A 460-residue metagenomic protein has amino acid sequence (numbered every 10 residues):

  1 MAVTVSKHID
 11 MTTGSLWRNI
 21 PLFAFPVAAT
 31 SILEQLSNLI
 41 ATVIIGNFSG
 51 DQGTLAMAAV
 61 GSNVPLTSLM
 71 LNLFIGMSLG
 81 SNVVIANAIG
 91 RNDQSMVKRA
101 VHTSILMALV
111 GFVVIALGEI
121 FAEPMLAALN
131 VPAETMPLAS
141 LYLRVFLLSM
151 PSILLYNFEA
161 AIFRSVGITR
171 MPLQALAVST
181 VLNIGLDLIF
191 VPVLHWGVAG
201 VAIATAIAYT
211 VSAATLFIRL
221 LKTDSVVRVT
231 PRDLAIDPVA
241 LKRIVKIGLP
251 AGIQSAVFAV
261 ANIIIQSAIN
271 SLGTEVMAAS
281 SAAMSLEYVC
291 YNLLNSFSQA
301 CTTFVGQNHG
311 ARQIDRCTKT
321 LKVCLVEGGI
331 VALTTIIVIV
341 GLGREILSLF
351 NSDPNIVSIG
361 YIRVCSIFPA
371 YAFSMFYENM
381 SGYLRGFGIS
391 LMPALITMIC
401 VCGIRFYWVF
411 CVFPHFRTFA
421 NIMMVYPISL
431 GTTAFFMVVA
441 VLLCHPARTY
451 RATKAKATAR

Functional and structural regions predicted by a protein language model:
M1-A24, I85-S149, L182, V193-L249 (+2 more regions): Short alpha-helical transmembrane segments in multi-pass integral membrane proteins
M11-V43, N47-D51, P65-G80, V84 (+6 more regions): N-terminal transmembrane alpha-helices
L22-T42, V145, Y156, S179 (+5 more regions): Transmembrane helical elements of multi-pass membrane transporters/channels
V27, S31, V43, V83 (+15 more regions): Transmembrane alpha-helix boundary and packing residues in multipass membrane permease domains and related
I32, L36-A58, L126-A133, I189-W196 (+5 more regions): Helix-terminus/linker motif at the lipid-water interface of multi-pass membrane proteins
T54-P65, A139, L143, A202 (+3 more regions): Small-residue hotspots at the loop-to-helix junctions and early N-terminal turns of transmembrane alpha-helices
M57-A116, I120, I153-P172, Q266 (+2 more regions): Small-residue-rich hydrophobic transmembrane alpha-helices
I75-S78, N82, V145-R164, P172-T180 (+5 more regions): Short runs within selected transmembrane alpha-helices of multi-pass transporters and secretion channels
